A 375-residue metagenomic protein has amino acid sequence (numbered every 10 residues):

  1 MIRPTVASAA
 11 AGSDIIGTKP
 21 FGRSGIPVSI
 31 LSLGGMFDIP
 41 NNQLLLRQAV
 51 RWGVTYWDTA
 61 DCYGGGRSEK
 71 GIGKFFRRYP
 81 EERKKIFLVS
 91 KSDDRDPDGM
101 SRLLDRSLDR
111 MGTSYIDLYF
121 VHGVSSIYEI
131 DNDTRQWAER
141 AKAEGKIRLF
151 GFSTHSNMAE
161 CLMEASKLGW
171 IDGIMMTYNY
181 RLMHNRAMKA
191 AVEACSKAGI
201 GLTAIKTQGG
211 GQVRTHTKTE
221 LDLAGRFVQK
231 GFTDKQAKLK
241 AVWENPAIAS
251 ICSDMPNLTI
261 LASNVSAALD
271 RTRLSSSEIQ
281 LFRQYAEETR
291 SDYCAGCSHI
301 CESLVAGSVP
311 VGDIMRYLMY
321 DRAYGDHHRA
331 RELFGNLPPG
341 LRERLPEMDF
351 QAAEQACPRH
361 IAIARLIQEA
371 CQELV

Functional and structural regions predicted by a protein language model:
I2-I86, S114, A143: N-terminal binding-site loop/beta-alpha segment at the start of enzyme catalytic domains that lines or forms
A9-A11, V50, T55, A190-V375: Structured C-terminal cap/extension of enzyme domains
F21, L33, A49, W57 (+13 more regions): Conserved, mostly hydrophobic/aromatic
P27, G53-Y56, E82, G112-Y115 (+5 more regions): Short loop/turn motifs at secondary-structure junctions
S32, Y56-C62, V89-S90, F120 (+4 more regions): Short catalytic-loop micro-motif centered on adjacent basic/acidic residues
N42, E69-I72, P97, M158-L162 (+1 more regions): Short, well-ordered alpha-helical microsegments
Y63, R78-S101, H122: Structural motif corresponding to the early beta-alpha repeats
R95-I205, G211, T215-D222, Q229-K230 (+1 more regions): Glycine/proline-rich, positively charged, aromatic-decorated active-site loop/lid region on the catalytic face
